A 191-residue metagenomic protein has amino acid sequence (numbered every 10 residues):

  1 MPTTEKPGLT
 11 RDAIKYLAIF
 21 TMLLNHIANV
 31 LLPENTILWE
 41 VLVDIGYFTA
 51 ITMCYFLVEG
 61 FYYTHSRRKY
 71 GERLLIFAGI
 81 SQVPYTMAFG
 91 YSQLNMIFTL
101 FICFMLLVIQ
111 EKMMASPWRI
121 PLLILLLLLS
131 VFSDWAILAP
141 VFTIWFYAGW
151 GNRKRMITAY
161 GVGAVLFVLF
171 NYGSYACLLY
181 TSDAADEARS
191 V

Functional and structural regions predicted by a protein language model:
M1-I144, K154-V162, Y172: Membrane-cytosol interface segments of multi-pass membrane proteins, especially ER/Golgi lipid-handling enzymes
F167-G173: Active-site rim beta-loop-alpha module in soluble metabolic enzymes
S174-L178: Histidine/acidic-residue-rich catalytic or RNA/ligand-binding cores of hydrolases and nuclease-related proteins
Y180-A188: Conserved small/polar residues in nucleotide/adenosyl-binding loops
